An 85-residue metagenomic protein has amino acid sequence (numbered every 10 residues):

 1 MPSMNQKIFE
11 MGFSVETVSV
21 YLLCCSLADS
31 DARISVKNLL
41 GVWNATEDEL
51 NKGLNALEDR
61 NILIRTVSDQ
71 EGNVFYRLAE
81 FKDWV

Functional and structural regions predicted by a protein language model:
M1-V20: Short alpha-helical segments that sit at the start of domains
E10-V15, S26-R77: Winged helix-turn-helix DNA-binding recognition segment
L23: Short active-site loop/helix that positions an aromatic residue
E80-V85: Short, amphipathic alpha-helical interaction segments positioned at domain boundaries
